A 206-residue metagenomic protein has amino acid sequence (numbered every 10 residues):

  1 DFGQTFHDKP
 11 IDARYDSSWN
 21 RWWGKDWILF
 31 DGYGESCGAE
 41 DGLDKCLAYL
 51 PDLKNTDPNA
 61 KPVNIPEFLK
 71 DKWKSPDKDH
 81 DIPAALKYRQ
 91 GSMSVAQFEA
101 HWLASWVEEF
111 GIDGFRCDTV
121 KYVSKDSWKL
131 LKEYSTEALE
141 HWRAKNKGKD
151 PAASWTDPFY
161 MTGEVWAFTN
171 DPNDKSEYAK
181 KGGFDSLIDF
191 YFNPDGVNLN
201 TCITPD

Functional and structural regions predicted by a protein language model:
F2-D79, L199-D206: Core domains of carbohydrate- and sulfate-ester-processing enzymes
G3, W19, H101-D206: Active-site-proximal helices and loops of the catalytic beta/alpha 8
L43-C46, S92, A96, W128: Solvent-exposed, acidic/flexible segments
L53, A84-Q97: Active-site mouth loops of central-metabolism enzymes
L69, W73-D77, E99-E109: Active-site-adjacent bridging/hinge elements
D81-Y88, R143-K149: Low-complexity, polar-biased intrinsically disordered regions enriched in Pro/Ser/Thr/Gly
